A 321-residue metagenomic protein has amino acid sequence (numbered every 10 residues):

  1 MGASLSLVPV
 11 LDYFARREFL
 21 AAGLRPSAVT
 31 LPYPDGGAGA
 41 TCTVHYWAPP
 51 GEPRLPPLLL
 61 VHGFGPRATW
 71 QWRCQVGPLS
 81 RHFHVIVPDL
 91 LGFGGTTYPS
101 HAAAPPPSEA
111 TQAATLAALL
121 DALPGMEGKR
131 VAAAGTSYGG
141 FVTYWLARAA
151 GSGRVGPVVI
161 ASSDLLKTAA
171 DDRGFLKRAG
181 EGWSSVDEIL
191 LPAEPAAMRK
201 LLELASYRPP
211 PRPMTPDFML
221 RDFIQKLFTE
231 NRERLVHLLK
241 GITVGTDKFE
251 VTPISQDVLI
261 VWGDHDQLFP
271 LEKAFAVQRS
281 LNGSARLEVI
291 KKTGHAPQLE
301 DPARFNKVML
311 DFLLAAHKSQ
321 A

Functional and structural regions predicted by a protein language model:
M1-L58, R81-H84, L314-A321: Alpha/beta-hydrolase fold catalytic core
F19, P34, A169-K177, I189-S255: Conserved alpha/beta-hydrolase catalytic His-Asp/Glu region
P34-G37, W47, G77, V87-A134 (+1 more regions): Active-site loop/oxyanion-hole signature of alpha/beta-hydrolase fold enzymes
A48-Y98: Conserved HGGG/HGGXW glycine-rich cap/lid loop of the alpha/beta-hydrolase fold
F141-R148, G153-A193: Flexible "cap/lid" loop of the alpha/beta hydrolase fold
I254, I260-W262, D266: Short beta-strand/loop motif that positions the catalytic acidic residue of the alpha/beta-hydrolase fold
Q256, P270-R279: Short alpha-helix in the alpha/beta-hydrolase fold that links the catalytic acid
G283-A321: Catalytic active-site module of serine/aspartate enzymes centered on a nucleophile-bearing elbow/loop
